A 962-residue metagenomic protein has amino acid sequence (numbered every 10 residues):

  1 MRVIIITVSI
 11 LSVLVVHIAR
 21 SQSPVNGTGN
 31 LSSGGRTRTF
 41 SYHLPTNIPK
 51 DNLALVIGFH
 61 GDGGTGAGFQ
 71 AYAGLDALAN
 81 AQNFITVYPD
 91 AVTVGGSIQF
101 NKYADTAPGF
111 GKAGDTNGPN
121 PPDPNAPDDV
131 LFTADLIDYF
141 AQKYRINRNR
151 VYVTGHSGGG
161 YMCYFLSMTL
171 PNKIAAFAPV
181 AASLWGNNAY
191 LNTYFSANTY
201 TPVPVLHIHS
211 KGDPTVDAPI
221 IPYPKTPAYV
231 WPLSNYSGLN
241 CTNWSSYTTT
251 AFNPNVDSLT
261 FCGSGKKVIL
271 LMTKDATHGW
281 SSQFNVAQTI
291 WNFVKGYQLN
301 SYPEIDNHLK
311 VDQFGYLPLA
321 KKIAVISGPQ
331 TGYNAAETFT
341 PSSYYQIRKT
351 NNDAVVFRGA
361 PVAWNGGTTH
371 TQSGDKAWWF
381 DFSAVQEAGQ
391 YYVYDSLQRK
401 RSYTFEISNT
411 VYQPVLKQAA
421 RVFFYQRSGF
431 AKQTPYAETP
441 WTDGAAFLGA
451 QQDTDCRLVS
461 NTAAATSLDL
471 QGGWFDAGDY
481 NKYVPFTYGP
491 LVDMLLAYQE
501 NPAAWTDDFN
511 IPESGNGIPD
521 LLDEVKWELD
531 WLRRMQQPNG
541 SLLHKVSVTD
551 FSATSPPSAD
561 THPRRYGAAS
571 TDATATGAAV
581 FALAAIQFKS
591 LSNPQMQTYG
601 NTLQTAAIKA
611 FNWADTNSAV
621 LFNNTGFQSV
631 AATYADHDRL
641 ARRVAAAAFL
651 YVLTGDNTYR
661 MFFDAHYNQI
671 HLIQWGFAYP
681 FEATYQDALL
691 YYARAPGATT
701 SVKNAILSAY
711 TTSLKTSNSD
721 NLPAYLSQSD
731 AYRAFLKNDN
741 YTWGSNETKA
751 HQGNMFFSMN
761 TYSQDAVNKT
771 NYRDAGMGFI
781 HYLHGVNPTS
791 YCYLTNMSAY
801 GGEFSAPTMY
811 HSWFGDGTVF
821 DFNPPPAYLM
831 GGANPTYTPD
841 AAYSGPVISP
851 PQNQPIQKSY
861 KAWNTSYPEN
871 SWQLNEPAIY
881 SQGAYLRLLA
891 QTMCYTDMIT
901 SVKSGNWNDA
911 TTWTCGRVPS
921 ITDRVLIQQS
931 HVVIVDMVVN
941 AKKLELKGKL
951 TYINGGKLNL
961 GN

Functional and structural regions predicted by a protein language model:
R20-L55, G68, A73-G74, A81-I85 (+8 more regions): A domain-start/cap signature at the N-terminus of enzymes
T46-D51, Y103-G158, M168, N593-G600: Gly/Ser-rich "nucleophile elbow"/oxyanion-hole loop immediately N-terminal to the catalytic nucleophile in hydrolases
H60-G64, A276: Active-site glycine-rich loops that stabilize anionic/oxyanionic intermediates across multiple enzyme folds
A67-A134, S258, L270, E528-M535: Active-site machinery of serine-nucleophile hydrolases
S210-K267: Active-site-adjacent alpha-helix of alpha/beta-hydrolase-fold enzymes
L233-Y236, T410-Q433, L522-G540, L603-N623 (+3 more regions): Long, well-ordered core segments of solenoidal/helical folds
K310, F314-R399, R421-Y488, V492 (+6 more regions): Aromatic (Trp/Tyr) and acidic
D897-N962: Extracellular beta-sheet-rich ligand-binding/adhesion modules
